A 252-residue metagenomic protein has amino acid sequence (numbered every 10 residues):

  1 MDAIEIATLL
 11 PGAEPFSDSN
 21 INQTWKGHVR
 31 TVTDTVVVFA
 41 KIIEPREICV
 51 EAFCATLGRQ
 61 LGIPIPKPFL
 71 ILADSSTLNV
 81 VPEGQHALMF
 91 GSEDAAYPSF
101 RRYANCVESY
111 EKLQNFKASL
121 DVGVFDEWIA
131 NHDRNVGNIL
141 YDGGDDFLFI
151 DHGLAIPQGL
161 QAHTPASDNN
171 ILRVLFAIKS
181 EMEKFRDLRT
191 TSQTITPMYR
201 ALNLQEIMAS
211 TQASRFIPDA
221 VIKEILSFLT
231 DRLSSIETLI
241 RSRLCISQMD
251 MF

Functional and structural regions predicted by a protein language model:
M1, Y103-D126, L229-D231, I236-L239 (+1 more regions): An alpha-helical support segment within catalytic cores of ATP-dependent transferases
M1-S99, Y103, N131: Conserved ATP-binding subdomain of kinase catalytic cores across diverse folds
W25-R30, Y110-K112, R200: Short, flexible segments with low predicted structural confidence
R59, P68-A73, D121-D126, A177-K184: Short C-terminal domain-edge/linker segments immediately following a structured domain
I63-K67, S92-D94, Q114-S119, P165 (+1 more regions): Glycine-rich loops and low-complexity Gly/Arg-rich segments that provide flexible linkers or classic glycine-based
L72-A73, D133-L140, T194-Y199: A general structural signal for short secondary-structure boundary/capping elements
C106-Q161: Conserved kinase catalytic-core segment
D146-F252: C-terminal catalytic region of ATP-dependent kinase domains
